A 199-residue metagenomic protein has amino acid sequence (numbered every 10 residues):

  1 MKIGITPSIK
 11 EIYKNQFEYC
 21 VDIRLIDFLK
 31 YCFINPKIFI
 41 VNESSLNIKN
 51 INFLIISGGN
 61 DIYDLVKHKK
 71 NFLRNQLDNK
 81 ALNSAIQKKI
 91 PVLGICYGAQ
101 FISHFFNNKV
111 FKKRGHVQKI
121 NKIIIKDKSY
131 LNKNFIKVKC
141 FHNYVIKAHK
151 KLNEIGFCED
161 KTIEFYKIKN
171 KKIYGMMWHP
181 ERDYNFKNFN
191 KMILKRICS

Functional and structural regions predicted by a protein language model:
M1-Y97, F105, F111, Q118-K133 (+4 more regions): N-terminal beta1-alpha1 cap of cysteine-dependent amidohydrolase-like domains
C140-Y144: DNA-recognition element of transcription regulators
K172-M176: Catalytic His-Asp charge-relay segment
